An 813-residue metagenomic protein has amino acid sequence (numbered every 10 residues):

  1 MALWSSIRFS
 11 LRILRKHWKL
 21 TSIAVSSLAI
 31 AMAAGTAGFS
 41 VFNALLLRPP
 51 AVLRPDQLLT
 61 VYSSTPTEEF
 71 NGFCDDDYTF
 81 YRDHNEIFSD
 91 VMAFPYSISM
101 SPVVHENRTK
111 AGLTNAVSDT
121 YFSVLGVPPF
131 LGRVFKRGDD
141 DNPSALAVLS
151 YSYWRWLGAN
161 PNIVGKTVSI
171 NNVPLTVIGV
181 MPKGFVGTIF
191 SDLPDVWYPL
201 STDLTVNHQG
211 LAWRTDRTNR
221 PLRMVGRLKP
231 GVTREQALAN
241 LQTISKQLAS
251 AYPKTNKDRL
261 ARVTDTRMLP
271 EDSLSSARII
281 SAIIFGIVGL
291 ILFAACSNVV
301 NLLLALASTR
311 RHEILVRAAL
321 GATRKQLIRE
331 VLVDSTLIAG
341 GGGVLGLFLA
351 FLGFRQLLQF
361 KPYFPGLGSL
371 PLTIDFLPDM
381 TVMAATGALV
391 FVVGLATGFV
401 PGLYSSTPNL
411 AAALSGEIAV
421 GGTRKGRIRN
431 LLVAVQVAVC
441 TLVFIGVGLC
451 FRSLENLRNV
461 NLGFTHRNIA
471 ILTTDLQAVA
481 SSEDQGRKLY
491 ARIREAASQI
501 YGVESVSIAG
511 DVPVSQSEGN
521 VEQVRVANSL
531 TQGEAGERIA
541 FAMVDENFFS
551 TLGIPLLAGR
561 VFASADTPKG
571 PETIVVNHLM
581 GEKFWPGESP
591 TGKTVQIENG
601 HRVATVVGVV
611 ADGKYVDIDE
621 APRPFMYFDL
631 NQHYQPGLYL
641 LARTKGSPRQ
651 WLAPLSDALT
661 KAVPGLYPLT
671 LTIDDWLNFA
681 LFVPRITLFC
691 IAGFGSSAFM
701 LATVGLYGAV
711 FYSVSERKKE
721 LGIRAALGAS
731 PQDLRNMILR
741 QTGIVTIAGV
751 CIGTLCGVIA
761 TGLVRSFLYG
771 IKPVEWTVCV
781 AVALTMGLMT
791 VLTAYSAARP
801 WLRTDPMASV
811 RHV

Functional and structural regions predicted by a protein language model:
M1-I23, V52, S64, R108 (+13 more regions): Membrane-helix entry/capping segments
M1-S22, L269-S273, L302-R329, V333 (+3 more regions): Alpha-helical transmembrane segments of integral membrane proteins
H17-L45, A294-S297, A339-V344, R429-S453 (+2 more regions): Short, strongly hydrophobic transmembrane alpha-helices
I30-Q57, D75-Y78, G353-F364, V439-N468 (+4 more regions): Alpha-helical transmembrane segments
G38-V41, R262, V300, T336-L410 (+2 more regions): Small-residue-rich transmembrane alpha-helices
F42, P49-S99, N219-R223, L457 (+1 more regions): Membrane-proximal extracellular/periplasmic loop immediately following the first transmembrane helix
S99, L113-K136, A145-A282, R355-F360 (+3 more regions): Mid-to-C-terminal secondary-structure elements that act as membrane-proximal/extracytoplasmic interface segments
A295-A339, V704-T746, V750, T804-D805: Interfacial "coupling" helices/loops that link adjacent transmembrane helices in transporter permeases
